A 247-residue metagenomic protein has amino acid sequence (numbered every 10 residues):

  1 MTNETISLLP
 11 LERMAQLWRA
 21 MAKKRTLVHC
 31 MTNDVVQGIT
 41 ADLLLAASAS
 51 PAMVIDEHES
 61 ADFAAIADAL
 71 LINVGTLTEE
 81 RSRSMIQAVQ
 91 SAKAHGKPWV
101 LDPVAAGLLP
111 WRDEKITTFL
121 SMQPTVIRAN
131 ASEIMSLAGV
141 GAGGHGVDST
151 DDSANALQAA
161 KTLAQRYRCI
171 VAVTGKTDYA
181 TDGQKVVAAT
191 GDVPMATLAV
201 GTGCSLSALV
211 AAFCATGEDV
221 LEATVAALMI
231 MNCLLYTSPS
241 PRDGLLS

Functional and structural regions predicted by a protein language model:
N3-L101: Conserved N-terminal subdomain of the carbohydrate kinase-like
I86-Q87, D113-K115, T190-D192: Charged helix-capping and loop-helix junction motifs
G96-T117: Ser/Thr/Gly-rich flexible loops in soluble cytosolic domains mediating phosphotransfer, phosphorylation
P110-V186: Conserved phosphate/ATP/ADP-binding segment of small-molecule kinases
S136, V200-M229: Short, small-residue alpha-helix embedded
T190-V200: Short pre-catalytic strand/loop immediately N-terminal to key active-site residues, enriched for Gly-Thr
Y236-S247: Single conserved hydrophobic/aromatic residue that forms the stacking wall/gate of nucleotide- or nucleobase-binding
